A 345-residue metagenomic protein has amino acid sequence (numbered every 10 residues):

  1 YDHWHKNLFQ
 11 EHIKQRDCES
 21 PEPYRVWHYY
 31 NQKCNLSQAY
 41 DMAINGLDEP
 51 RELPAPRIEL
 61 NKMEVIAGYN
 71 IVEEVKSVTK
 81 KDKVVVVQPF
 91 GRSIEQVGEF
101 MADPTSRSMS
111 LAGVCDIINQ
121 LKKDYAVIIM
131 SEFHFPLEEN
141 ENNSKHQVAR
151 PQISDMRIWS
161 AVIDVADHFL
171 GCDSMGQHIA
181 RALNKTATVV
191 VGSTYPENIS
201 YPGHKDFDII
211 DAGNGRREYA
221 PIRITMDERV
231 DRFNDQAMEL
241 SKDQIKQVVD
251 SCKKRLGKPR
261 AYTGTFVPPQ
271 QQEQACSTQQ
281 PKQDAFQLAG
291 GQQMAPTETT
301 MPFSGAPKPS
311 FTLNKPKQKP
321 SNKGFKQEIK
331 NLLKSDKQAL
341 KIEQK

Functional and structural regions predicted by a protein language model:
Y1-L36, I158-A161, G176-H178, K341: Active-site and donor-binding regions of nucleotide-sugar-utilizing enzymes
Y1-W4, K14-D17, E22-V26, N140-I153 (+1 more regions): Active-site regions of enzymes building and remodeling cell-envelope glycoconjugates
R25-E74, G203-C276: Leloir-type glycosyltransferase catalytic cores
A55-S131, F135, Q244, V267-Q270 (+1 more regions): Core catalytic architecture of nucleotide-activated donor-dependent transferases building glycoconjugates
K76, K122, V249, K253 (+2 more regions): Residue-level detector of alpha-helical secondary structure
F100-E197: Donor-binding and catalytic core of enzymes assembling or modifying cell-surface/extracellular glycoconjugates
Q271-K315, K319, K323: Intrinsically disordered, low-complexity repeat regions enriched in Pro/Gln/Gly/Tyr
K319, K323-K345: Basic, mixed-charge low-complexity alpha-helical segments
